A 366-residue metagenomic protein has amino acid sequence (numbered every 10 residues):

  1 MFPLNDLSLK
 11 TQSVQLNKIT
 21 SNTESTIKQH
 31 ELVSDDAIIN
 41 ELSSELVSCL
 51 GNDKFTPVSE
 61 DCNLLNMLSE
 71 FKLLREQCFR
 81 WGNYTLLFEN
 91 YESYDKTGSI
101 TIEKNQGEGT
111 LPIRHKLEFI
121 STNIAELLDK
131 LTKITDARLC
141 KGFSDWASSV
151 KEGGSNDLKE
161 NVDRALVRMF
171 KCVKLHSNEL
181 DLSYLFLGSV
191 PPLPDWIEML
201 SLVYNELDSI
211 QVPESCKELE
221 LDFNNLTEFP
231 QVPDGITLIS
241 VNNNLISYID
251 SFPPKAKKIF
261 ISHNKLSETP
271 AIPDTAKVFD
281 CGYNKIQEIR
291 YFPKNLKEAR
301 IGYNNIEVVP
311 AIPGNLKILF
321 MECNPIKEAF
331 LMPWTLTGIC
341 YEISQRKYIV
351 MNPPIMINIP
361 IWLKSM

Functional and structural regions predicted by a protein language model:
M1-E31, A37-I39, S48: Non-Sec secretion/translocation targeting segments of pathogen effectors
M67-N105: Amphipathic, interaction-prone secondary-structure segments
K133-S209, C216-E218: LRR N-terminal entry segment and analogous cap-like coil->beta motifs
L180, L200-L202, L219-L221, I239-V241 (+5 more regions): Conserved hydrophobic beta-strand positions in leucine-rich repeat
V190-L193, I210, F229-V232, I249-F252 (+4 more regions): Canonical leucine-rich repeat
R300-N304, L316-M366: Leucine-rich repeat domain C-terminal region
